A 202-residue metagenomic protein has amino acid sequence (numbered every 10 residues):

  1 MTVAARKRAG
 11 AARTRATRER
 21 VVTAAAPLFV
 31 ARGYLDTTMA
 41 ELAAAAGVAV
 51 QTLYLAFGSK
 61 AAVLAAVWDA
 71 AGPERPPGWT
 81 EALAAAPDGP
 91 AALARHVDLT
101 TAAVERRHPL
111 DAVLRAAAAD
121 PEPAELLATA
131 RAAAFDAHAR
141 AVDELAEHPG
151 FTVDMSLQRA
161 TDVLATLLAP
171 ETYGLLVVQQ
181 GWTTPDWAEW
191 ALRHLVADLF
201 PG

Functional and structural regions predicted by a protein language model:
M1-A16: N-terminal intrinsically disordered/low-complexity leader segments
R20, A24, L28-A62, A66: Helix-turn-helix
A24-R32, G78-A85, V163, L167 (+1 more regions): Solvent-exposed, amphipathic alpha-helical segments
A44, A65-H96: Amphipathic alpha-helical linker/stalk segments
A56, A103, T166-L167: Conserved catalytic core of Hanks-type protein kinase domains
G78-L83, A91, T101-E125, T172-L175: Amphipathic alpha-helical segments used for helix-helix packing
D98-R107, V113, E122-G150, Q158-D162 (+2 more regions): Amphipathic alpha-helical packing segments from all-alpha helical-bundle domains
